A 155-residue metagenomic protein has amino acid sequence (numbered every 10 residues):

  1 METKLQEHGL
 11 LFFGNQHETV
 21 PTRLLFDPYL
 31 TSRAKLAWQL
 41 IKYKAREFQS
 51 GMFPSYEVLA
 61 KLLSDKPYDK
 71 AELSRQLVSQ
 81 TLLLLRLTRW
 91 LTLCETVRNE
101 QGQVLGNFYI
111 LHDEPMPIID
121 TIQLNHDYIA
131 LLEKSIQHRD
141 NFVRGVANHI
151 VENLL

Functional and structural regions predicted by a protein language model:
M1-L62: Short recognition helix of helix-turn-helix/winged-helix DNA-binding domains
E2-T3, L91, M116: Generic preference for hydrophobic/aromatic residues in regular secondary structure cores
P21-T22, K70, Q76, H112: A broad "ordered helical/assembly scaffold" signature
K44-G102: Winged helix-turn-helix DNA-binding recognition segment
L62-K66, L84, Q103, N107-I110 (+3 more regions): Short alpha-helical interface elements
A71, F142-V151: Charged/polar, low-hydrophobicity segments characteristic of intrinsically disordered regions and flexible loops
N107-R144: Short, amphipathic alpha-helical interaction segments positioned at domain boundaries
Q137, N148-L155: Long, charge-rich alpha-helical interaction segments
